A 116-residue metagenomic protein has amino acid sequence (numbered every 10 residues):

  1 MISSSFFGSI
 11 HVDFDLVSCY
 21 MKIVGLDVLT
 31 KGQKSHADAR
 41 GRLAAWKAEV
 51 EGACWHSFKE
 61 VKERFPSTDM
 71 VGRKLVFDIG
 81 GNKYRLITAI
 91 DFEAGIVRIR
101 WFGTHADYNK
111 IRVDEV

Functional and structural regions predicted by a protein language model:
M1-K83, D91-R98, H105-V116: Basic, Lys/Arg-enriched alpha-helical interface segments
